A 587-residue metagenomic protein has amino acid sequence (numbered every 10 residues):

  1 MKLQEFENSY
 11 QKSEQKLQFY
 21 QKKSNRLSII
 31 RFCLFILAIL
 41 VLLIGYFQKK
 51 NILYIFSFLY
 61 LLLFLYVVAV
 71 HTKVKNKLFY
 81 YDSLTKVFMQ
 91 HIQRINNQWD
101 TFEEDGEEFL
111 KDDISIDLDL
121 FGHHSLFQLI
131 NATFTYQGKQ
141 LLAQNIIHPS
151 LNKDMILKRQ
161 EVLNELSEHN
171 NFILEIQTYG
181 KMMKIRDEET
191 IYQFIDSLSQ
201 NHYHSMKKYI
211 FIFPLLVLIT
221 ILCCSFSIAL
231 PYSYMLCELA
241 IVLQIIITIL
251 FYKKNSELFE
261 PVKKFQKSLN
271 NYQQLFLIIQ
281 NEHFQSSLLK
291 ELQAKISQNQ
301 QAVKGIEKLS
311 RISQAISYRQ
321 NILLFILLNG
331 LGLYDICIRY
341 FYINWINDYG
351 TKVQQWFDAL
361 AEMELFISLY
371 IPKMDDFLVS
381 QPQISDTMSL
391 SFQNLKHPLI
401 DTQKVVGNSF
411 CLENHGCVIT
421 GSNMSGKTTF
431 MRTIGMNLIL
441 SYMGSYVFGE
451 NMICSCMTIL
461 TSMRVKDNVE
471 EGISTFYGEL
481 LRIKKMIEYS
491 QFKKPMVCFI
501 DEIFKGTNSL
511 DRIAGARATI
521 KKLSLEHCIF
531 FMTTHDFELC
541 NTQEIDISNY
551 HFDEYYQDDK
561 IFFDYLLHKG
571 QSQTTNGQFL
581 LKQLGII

Functional and structural regions predicted by a protein language model:
M1-G421, T429-T458, L481: Alpha-helical coupling/stalk and coiled-coil linker elements that connect catalytic or binding modules and transmit
V68, L369-I587: ATPase nucleotide-binding head domains, primarily ABC-like/P-loop NTPase cores
